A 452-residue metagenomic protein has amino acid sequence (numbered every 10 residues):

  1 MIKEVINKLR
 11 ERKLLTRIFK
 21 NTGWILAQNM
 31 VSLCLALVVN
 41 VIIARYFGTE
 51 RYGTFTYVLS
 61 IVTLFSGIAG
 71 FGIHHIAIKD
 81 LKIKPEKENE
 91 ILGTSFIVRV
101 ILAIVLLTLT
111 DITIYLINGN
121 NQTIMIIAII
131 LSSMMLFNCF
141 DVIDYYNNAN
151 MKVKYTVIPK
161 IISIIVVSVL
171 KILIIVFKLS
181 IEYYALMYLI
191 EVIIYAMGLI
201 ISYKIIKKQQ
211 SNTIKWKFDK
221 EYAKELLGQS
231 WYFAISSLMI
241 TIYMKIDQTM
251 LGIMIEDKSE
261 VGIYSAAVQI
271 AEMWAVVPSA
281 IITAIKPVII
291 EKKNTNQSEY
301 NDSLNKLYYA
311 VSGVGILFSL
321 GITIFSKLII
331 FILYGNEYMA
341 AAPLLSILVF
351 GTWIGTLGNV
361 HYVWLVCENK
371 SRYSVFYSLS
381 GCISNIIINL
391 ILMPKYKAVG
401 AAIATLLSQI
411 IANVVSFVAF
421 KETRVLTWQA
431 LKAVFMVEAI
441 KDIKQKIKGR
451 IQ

Functional and structural regions predicted by a protein language model:
I2-L14, I18, K154, I181-A185 (+4 more regions): Interhelical loop/hinge segments that connect adjacent transmembrane helices in multipass membrane
E4-V5, I97-S237, K245, S380: Hydrophobic transmembrane helix module of multi-pass membrane transport proteins
E11-F19, I114-L131, K258, T323-W353: Interfacial segments at transmembrane-helix termini and the short loops linking adjacent helices
L14-H74, L107, D111, I164-S168 (+5 more regions): Signature of the first transmembrane helix
K20-A36, I162-S163, V167, Y184-I206 (+3 more regions): Transmembrane helical elements of multi-pass membrane transporters/channels
A44-T54, L116-M125, M151-Y155, I165-M197 (+4 more regions): Membrane-interface helix-loop junctions in multi-pass transport and translocation proteins
A69-E86, A149, K208-S211, I270-N296 (+3 more regions): Helix-loop junctions and terminal segments of transmembrane helices in multi-pass membrane transport/translocation
D80-I83, L136-P159, V349-S380: Membrane-interface junctions at transmembrane-helix termini in multi-pass inner-membrane proteins
